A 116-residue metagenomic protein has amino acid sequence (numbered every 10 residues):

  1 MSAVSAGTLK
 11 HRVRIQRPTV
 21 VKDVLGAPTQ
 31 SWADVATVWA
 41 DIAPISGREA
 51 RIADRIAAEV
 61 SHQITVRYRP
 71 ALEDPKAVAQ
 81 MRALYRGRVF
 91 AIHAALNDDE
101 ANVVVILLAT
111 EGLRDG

Functional and structural regions predicted by a protein language model:
M1-P28: Active-site-proximal polar cores
K22, A27-G116: Short, conserved turn/kink motifs that form compact alpha/beta structural patches or helix kinks used as
